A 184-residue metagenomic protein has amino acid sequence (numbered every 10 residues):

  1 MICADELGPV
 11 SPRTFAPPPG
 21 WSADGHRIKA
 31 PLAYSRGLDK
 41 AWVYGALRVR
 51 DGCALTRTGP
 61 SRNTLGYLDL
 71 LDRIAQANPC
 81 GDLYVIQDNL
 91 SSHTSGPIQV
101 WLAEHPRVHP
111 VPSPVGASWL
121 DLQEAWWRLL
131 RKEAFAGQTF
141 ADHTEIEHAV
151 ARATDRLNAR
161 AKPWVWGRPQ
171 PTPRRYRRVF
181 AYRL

Functional and structural regions predicted by a protein language model:
M1-D69, P171-V179, R183: Extended, low-complexity cationic-aromatic segments
C3-D5, A46, G52, L71 (+5 more regions): Mobile genetic element proteins and their domesticated derivatives, centered on retroelements and DNA transposons
H26-S35, E104-L122, Q138-F140: RNase H-like polynucleotidyl transferase catalytic core
L65-Y84: Short, basic/hydrophobic alpha-helical segments
G81-H93, G116: Acidic/histidine-rich, metal-coordinating catalytic segments
S95-H105: Short, aromatic/basic amphipathic alpha-helical patches
Q123-E145, R156-N158: Active-site proximal helix-loop segment of RNase H-like, two-metal nucleases, encompassing DDE(D)
H148-L184: C-terminal domain-tail junction helix/linker
